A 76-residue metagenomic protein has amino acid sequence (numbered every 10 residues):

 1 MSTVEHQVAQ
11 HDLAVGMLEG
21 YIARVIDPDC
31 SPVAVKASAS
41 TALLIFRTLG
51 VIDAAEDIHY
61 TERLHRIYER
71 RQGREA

Functional and structural regions predicted by a protein language model:
M1-A76: Acidic, Ser/Pro/Thr-rich low-complexity regulatory regions and the short amphipathic helical interaction modules they
